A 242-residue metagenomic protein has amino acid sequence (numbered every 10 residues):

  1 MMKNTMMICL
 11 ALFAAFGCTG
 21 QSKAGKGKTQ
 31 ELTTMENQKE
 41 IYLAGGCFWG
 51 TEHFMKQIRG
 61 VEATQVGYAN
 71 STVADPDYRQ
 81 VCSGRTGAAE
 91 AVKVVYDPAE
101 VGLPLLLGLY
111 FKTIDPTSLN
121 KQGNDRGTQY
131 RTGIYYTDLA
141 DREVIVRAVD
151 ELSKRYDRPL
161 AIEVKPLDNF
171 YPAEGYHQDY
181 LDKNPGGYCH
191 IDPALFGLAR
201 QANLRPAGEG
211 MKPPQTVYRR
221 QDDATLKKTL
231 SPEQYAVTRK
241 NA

Functional and structural regions predicted by a protein language model:
M1-T29: Bacterial Sec-dependent N-terminal signal peptides
C18-A242: Flexible coil/turn and secondary-structure edge motifs
